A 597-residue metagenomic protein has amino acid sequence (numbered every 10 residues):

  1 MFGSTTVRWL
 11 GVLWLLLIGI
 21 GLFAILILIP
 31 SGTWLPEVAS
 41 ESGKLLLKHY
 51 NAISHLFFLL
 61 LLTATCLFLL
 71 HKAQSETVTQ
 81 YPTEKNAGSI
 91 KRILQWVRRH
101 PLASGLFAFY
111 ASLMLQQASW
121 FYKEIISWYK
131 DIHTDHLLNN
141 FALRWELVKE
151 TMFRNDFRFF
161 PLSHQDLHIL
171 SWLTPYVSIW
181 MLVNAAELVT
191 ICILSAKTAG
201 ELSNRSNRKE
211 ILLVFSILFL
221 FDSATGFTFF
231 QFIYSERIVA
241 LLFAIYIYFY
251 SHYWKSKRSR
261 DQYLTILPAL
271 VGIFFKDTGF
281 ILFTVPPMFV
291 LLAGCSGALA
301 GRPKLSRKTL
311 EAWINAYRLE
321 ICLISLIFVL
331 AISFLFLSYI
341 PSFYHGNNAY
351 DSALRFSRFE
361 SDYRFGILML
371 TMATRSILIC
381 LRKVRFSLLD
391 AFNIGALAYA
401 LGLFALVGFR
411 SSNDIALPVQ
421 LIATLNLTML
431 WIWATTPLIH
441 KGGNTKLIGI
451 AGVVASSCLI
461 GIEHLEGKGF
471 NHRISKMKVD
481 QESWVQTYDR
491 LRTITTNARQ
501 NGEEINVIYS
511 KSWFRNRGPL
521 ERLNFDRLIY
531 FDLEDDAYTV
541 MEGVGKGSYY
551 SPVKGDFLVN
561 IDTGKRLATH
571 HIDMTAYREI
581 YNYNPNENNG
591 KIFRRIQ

Functional and structural regions predicted by a protein language model:
R8, N315-L326, L389-N393, L397 (+1 more regions): Signature aromatic-anchored transmembrane alpha helix within multi-pass, membrane-resident enzymes that catalyze glycan
E37-K44, H100-F159, L167-W172, I415-A416: Extracytoplasmic loop-helix module adjacent to an early transmembrane segment
L182-S206, I245-Y248: Transmembrane-helix motifs of polytopic, lipid-linked glycan transferases
S195-A224, A240-L241: Transmembrane-helix signature of polytopic, membrane-embedded enzymes that assemble or transfer cell-envelope glycans
E236, S361-Y363, I367, G408-G443: Hydrophobic/aromatic-rich transmembrane helices and adjacent perimembrane loops
F243-Q262, G297: Membrane-interface transmembrane helices that cradle and orient dolichyl/undecaprenyl
V453-R522, E587-I592, I596-Q597: Membrane-embedded, lumen/periplasm-facing catalytic core of multi-pass transferases that use lipid-linked donors
S548-Q597: Aromatic/acidic, Gly/Pro-rich catalytic loop(s) in extracytoplasmic/lumenal soluble domains of multi-pass membrane
